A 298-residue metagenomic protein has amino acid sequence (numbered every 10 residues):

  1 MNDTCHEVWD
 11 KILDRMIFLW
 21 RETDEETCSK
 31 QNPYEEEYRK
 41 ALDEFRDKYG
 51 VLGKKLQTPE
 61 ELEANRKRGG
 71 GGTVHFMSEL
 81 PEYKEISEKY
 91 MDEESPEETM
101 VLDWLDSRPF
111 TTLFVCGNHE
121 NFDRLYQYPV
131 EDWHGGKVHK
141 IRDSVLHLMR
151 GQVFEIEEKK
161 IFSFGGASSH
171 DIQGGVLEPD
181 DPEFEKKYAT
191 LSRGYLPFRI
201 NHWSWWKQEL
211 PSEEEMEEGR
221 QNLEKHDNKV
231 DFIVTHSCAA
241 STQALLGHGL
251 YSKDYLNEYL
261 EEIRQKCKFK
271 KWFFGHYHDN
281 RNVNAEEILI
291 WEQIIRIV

Functional and structural regions predicted by a protein language model:
M1-D3, E60, K67-G71, K84-K89 (+6 more regions): Active-site neighborhood of phospho(di)ester-bond hydrolases with catalytic His/Asp-centered motifs
M1-T4, K11-E25, S29-P33, D43-R46 (+5 more regions): Active-site rim/loop-helix segments in enzyme catalytic domains that contact anionic ligands
T4-V8, G72-F76, M91-D92, N118-R124 (+4 more regions): Active-site environment of divalent metal-dependent phosphoester hydrolases
C5, V74-V101, K225-C267: Active-site-proximal segments of metal-dependent phosphoesterases and phosphodiesterases across multiple
V8-G69, G136, D143, E157-L250: Active-site-proximal loop/helix segment associated with metal-binding centers of metalloenzymes
M100-L102, T111-V115, Y126, E131-D143 (+1 more regions): Conserved beta-sheet core of the metallophosphoesterase superfamily
W104, V138-H139, Q152-V153, E224: Short secondary-structure boundary/capping segments
V145-V153: Short acidic, Pro/Gly- and aromatic-enriched capping/linker segments at domain boundaries
